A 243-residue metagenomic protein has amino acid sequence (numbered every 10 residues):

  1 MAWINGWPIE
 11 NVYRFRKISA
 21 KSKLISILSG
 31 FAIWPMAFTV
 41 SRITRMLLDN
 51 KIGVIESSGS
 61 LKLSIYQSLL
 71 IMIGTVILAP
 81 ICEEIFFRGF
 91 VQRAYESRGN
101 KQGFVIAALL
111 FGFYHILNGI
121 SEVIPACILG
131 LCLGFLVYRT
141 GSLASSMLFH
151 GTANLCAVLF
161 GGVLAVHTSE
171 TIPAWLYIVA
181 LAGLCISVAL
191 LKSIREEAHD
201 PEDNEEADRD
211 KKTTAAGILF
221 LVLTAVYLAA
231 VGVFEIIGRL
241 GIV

Functional and structural regions predicted by a protein language model:
W3-E10, L191-E202, I236-L240: Membrane-interface capping segments at transmembrane-helix boundaries
E10-C82, V233-V243: Juxtamembrane helix-loop-helix connectors linking adjacent transmembrane helices in multi-pass membrane enzymes
N11-K17, I194-A216: Membrane-interfacial, low-structure loops and terminal tails that flank and connect transmembrane helices in multi-pass
K23-L28, L69, I73, K101-L109 (+2 more regions): Hydrophobic alpha-helical transmembrane segments
C82-I106, F135-S142: Membrane-interface helix/loop boundary segments of multi-pass membrane proteins
G99-I116, A126-G130, G151: Small-polar-interrupted transmembrane alpha-helices in polytopic inner-membrane proteins
E122-H199: Functionally important transmembrane alpha-helices
K212-G238: Final/C-terminal transmembrane alpha-helix of multipass membrane proteins
